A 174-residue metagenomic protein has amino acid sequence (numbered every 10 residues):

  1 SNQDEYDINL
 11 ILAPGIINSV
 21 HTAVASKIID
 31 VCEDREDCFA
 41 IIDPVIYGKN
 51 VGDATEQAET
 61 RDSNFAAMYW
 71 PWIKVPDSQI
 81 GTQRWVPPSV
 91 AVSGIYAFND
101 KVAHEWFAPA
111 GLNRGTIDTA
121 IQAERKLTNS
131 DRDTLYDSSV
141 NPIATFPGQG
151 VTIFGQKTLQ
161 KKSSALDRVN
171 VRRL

Functional and structural regions predicted by a protein language model:
S1-L174: A glycine- and small-residue-enriched flexible loop/hinge signal that marks low-structured segments
